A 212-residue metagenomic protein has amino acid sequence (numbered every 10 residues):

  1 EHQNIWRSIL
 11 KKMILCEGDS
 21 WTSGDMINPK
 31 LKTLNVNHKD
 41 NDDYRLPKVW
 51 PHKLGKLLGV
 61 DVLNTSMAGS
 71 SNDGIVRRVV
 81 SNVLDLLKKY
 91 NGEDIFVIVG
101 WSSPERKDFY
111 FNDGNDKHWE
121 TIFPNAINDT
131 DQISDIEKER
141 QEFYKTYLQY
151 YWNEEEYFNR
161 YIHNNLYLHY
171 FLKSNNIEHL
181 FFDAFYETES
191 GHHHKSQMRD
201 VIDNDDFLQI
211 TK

Functional and structural regions predicted by a protein language model:
E1-H2, N28, L46, F123: Intrinsic-disorder/low-complexity coil detector
E1-L10: Short, Lys/Arg-enriched N-terminal segments with co-localized hydrophobic residues within the first ~10-30 amino acids
S8-I9, M26, D116, H193: Compositionally biased, intrinsically disordered low-complexity regions
L10-R78: Serine-esterase "nucleophile elbow" of acetyl-processing enzymes
V80-K212: Alpha-helical cap/lid subdomain in secreted, periplasmic, or secretory-pathway luminal O-acyl-processing enzymes
